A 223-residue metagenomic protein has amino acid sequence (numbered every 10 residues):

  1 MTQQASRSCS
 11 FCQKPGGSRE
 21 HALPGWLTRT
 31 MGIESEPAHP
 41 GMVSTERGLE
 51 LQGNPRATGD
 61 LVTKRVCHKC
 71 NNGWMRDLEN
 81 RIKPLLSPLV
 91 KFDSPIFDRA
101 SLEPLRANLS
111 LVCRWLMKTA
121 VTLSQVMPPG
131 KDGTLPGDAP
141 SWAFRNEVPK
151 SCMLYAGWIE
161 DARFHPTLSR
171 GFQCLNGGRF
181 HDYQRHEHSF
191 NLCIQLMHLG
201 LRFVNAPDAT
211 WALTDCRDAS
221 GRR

Functional and structural regions predicted by a protein language model:
M1-D77: An N-terminal structural lobe/cap that precedes and organizes the functional/catalytic core across diverse proteins
T2, F11, Q52-G130: Catalytic cores of phosphodiester-bond-cleaving enzymes
I33-P37, R47-G48, K91-P95, R99 (+1 more regions): Short alpha-helical interface elements
S35-M42, L85-F92, T134, T210-A212 (+1 more regions): Generic alpha-helical propensity signal that fires on short helical segments and nearby coil/disordered stretches
G41-G48, A100-L109, A120-Q125, C152-A162: Short, Lys/Arg-enriched charge-dense amphipathic segments
G130-R223: C-terminal, charged low-complexity interaction regions
